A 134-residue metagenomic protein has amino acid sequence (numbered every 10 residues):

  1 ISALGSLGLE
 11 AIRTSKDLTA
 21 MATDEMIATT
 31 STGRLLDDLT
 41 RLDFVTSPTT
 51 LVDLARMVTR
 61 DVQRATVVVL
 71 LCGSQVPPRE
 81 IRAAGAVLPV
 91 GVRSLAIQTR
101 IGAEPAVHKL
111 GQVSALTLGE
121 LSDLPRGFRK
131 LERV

Functional and structural regions predicted by a protein language model:
I1-V134: Exposed, interaction-prone extracellular/peripheral surfaces
